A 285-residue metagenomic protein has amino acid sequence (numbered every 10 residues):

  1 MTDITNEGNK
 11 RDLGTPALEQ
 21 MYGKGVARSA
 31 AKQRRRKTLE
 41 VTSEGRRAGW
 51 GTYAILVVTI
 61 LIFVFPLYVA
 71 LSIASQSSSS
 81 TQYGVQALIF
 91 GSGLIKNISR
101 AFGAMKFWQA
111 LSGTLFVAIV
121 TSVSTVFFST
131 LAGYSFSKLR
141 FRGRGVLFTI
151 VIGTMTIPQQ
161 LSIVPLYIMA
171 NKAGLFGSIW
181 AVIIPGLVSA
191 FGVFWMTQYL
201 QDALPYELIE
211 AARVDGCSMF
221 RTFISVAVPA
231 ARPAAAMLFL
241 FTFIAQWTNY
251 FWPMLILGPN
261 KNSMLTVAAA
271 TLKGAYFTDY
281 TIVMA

Functional and structural regions predicted by a protein language model:
M1-L56: Transmembrane alpha-helical segments of polytopic membrane transport and secretion proteins
A48-A285: A structural signal for multi-pass alpha-helical bundles of membrane permease subunits that mediate small-molecule
